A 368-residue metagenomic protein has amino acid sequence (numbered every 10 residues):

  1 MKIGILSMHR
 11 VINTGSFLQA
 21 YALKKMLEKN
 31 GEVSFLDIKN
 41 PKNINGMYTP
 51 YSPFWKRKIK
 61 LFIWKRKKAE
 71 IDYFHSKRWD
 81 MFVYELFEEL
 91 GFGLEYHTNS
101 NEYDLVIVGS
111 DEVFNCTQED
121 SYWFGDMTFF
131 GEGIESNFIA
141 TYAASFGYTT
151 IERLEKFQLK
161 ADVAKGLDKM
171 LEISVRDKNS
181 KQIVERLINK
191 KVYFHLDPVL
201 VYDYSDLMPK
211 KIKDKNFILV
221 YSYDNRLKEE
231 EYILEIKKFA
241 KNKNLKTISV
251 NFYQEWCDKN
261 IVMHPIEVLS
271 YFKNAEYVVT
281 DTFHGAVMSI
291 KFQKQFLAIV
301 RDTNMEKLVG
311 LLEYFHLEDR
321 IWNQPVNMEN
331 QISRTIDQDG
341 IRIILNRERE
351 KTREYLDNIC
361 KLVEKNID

Functional and structural regions predicted by a protein language model:
M1-D368: Active-site anion-handling motifs in enzyme catalytic cores
